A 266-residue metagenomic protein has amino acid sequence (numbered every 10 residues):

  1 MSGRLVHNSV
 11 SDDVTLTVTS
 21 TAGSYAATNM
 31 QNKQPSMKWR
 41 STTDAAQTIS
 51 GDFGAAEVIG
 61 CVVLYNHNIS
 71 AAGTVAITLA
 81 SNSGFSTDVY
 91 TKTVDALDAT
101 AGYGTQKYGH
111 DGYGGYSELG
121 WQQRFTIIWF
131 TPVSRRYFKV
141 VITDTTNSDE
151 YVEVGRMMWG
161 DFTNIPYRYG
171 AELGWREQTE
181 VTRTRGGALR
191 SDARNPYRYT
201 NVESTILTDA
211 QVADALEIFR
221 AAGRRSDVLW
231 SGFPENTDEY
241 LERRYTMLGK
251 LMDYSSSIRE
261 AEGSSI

Functional and structural regions predicted by a protein language model:
M1-T48, D52-E57, C61-T74, A80-I266: Extracellular/virion structural assembly segments
